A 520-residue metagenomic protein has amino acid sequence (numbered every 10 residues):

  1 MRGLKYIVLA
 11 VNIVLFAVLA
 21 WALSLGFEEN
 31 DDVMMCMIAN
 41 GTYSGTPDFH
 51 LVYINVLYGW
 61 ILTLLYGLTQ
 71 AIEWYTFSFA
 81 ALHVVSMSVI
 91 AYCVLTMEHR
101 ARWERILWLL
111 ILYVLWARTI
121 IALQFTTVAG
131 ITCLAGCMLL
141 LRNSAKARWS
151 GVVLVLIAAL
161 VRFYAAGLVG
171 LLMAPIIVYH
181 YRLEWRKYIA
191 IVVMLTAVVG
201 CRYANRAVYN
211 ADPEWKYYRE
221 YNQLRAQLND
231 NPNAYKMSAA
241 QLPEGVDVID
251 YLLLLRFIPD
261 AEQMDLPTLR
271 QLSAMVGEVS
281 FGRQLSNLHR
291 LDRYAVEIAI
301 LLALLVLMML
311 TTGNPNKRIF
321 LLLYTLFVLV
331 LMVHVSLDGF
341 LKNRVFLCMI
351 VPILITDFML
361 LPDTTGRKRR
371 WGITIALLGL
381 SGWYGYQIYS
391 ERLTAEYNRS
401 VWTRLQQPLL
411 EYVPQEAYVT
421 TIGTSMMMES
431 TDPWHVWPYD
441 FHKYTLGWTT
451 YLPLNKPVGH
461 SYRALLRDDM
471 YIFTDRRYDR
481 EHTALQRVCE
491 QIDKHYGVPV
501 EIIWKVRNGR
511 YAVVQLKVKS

Functional and structural regions predicted by a protein language model:
N12-L51, L62-G67: Extracytoplasmic loop-helix module adjacent to an early transmembrane segment
D48-E73, F77-L82: Short hydrophobic/aromatic helix or loop-helix immediately within or flanking a transmembrane segment in polytopic
A81-R100, L304-T311: Transmembrane-helix motifs of polytopic, lipid-linked glycan transferases
V114, R148-A165, V169-A174, I191-Y203: Membrane-interface alpha helices of multi-pass inner-membrane proteins
R148, I189-T196, P362-I388: Signature aromatic-anchored transmembrane alpha helix within multi-pass, membrane-resident enzymes that catalyze glycan
G167, L331, D338-P362: Hydrophobic/aromatic-rich transmembrane helices and adjacent perimembrane loops
A204-A240, S381-Y451: Membrane-embedded, lumen/periplasm-facing catalytic core of multi-pass transferases that use lipid-linked donors
M275-Y324, V328: Membrane-interface anchor segments at the N-terminal boundary of transmembrane helices in multi-pass membrane enzymes
